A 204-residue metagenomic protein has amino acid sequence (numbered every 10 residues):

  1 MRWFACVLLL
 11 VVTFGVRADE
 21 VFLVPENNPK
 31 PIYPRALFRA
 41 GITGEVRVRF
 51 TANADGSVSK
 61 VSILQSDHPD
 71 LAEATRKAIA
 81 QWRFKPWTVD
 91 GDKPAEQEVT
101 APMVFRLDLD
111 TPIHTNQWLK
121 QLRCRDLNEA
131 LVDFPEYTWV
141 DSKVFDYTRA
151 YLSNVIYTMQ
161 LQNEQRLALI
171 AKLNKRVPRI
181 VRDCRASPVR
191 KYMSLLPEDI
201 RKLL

Functional and structural regions predicted by a protein language model:
R2-V7: Sec-dependent signal peptide recognition, specifically the positively charged N-region followed immediately by
T13-G15: N-terminal signal peptide c-region/cleavage motif recognized by signal peptidases
A18-R49, A74-P112, V177: Short proline/glycine- and basic residue-enriched helix-capping loop/turn segments at helix->loop/beta transitions
Q65-L71: A short acidic/small-residue loop/turn micro-motif
D108-A150: Charged, amphipathic alpha-helical linkers/stalks
R166-L204: C-terminal non-catalytic accessory extensions
